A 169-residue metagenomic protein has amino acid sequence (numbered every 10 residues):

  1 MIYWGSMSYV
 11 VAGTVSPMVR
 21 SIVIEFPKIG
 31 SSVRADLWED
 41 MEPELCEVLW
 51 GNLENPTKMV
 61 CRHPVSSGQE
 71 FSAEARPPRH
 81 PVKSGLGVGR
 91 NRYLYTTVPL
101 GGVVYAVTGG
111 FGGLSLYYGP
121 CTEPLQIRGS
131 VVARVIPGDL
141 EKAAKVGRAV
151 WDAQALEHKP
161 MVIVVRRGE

Functional and structural regions predicted by a protein language model:
I2-M41: N-terminal intrinsically disordered, low-complexity, charge/repeat-rich segments that act as generic
P27, L37-E169: Glycine-rich active-site loops that engage anionic ligands at enzyme catalytic sites
